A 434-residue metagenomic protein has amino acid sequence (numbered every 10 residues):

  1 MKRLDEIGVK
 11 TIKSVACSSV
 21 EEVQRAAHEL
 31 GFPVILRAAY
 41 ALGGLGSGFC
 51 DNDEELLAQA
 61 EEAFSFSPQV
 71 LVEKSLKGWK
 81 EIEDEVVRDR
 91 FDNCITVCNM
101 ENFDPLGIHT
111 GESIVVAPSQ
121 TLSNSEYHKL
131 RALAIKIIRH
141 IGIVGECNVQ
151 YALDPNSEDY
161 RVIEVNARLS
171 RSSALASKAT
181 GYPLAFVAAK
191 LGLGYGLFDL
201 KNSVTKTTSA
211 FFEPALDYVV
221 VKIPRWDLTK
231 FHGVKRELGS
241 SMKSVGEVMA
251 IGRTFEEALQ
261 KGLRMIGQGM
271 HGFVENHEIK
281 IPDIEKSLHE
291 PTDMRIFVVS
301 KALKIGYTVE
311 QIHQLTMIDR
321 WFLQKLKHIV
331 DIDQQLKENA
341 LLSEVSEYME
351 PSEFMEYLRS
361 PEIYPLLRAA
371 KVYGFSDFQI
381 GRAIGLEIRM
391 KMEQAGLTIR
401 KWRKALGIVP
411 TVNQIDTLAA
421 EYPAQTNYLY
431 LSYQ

Functional and structural regions predicted by a protein language model:
M1-L4, V72, I380: Structural element of the ATP-grasp superfamily
M1-S47: A conserved helix-loop-beta module that forms one wall/lid of the active-site cleft in ATP-utilizing catalytic domains
I7-G8, P33, L42-G43, F49-Q335 (+4 more regions): ATP-dependent carboxylate activation and anion-phosphoryl transfer catalytic cores that bind Mg-ATP to form
K13-S14, R37, N148, L323 (+2 more regions): Residue-level detector of family-conserved "landmark" positions at structurally sensitive sites
F378-Q434: C-terminal amphipathic alpha-helical interaction region
